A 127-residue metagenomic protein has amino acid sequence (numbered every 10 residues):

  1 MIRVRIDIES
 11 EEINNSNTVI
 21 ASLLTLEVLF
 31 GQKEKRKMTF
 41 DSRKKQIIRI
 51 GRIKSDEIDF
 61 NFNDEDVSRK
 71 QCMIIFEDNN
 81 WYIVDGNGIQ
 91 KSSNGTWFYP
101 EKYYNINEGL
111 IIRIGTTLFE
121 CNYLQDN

Functional and structural regions predicted by a protein language model:
M1-N63, N122-N127: Intrinsically disordered, low-complexity acidic Ser/Thr-rich regulatory segments
D41-G115: Forkhead-associated
T117-C121: Short, charged beta-turn/beta-strand-edge "cap" motif at the junction between a beta-strand and an adjacent loop
